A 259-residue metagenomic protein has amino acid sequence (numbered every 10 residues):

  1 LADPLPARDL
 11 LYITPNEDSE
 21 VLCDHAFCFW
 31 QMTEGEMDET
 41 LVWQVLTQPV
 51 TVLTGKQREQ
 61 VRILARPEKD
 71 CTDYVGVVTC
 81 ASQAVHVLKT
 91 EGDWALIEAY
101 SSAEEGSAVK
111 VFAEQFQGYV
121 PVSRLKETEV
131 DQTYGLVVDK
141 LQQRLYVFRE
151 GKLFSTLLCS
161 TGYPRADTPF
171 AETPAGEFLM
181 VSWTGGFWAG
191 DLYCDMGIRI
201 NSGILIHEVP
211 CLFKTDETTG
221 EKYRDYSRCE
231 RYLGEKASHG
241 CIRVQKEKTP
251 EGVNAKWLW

Functional and structural regions predicted by a protein language model:
L1-Q48, A99-G135: Boundary regions of SH3-family modules and the immediately adjacent low-complexity/disordered segments in eukaryotic
A7, Y12, E20-V21, H25 (+3 more regions): Exported/periplasmic cell-wall-interacting domains
P67-C80: SH3/SH3-like (including bacterial SH3b) beta-barrel domains that bind proline-rich motifs or cell-wall ligands
A81-S82, W259: Loop/turn positions that initiate beta-strands
D93-L96, Y193-D195: Short aromatic-glycine-enriched beta-strand elements
A95-Y100, L145: SH3/SH3-like beta-barrel fold
V120-D167: A structural motif detector for short, solvent-exposed N-terminal "entry" segments of globular domains
L136-D139, L145-F148, S155-L157, L179-S182 (+3 more regions): Structural recognition of the beta-strand scaffold that forms the well-ordered cores of secreted hydrolase catalytic
